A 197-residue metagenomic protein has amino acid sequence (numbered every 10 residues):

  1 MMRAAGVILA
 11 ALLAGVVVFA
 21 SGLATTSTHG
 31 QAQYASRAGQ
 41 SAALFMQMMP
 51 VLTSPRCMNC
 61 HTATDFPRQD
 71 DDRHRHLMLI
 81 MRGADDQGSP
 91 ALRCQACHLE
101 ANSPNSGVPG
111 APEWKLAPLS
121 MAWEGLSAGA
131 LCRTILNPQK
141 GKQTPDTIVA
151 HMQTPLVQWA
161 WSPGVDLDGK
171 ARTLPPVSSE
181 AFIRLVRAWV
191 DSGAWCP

Functional and structural regions predicted by a protein language model:
M1-M49, Q69, R82-D85, N102-P197: N-terminal export/targeting leaders of redox proteins
H29, H61, H74-H76, H98 (+1 more regions): Histidine (H) residue identity feature
A43, P55, S89-L92, A181: Short, well-structured alpha-helical interface segments that form or flank functional binding sites
T53-Q87: N-terminal, post-signal-peptide region of Sec/Tat-exported proteins
P55-T64, A91-A101, V186: The canonical Cys-X-X-Cys-His
